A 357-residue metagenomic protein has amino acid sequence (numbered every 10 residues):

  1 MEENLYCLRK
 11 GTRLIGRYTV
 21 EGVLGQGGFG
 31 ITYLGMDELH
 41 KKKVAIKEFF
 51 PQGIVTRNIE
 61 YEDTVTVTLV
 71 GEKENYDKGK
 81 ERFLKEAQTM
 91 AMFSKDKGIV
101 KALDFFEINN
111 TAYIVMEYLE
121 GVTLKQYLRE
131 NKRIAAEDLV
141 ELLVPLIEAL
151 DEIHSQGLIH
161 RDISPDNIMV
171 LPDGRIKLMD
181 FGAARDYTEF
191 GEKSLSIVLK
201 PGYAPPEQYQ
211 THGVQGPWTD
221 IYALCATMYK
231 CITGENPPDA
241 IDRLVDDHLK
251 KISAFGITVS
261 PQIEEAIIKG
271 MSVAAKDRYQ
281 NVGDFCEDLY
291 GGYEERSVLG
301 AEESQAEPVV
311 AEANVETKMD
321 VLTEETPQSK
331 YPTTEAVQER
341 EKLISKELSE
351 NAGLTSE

Functional and structural regions predicted by a protein language model:
E21-G27, T32: Protein kinase glycine-rich loop
I59-F93: AlphaC helix of the eukaryotic protein kinase fold
D104-F105: Activation-segment/catalytic-loop signature of the eukaryotic protein kinase fold
I108-T123, Y127: Conserved short submotifs of the Hanks-type protein kinase catalytic core that shape the nucleotide-binding pocket
L142-L143: Activation segment signature within eukaryotic-like protein kinase domains
L146-L158: Protein kinase catalytic-loop region centered on the HRD/HxD motif
G202-V298: C-terminal lobe helix-coil module of Hanks-type protein kinase domains
